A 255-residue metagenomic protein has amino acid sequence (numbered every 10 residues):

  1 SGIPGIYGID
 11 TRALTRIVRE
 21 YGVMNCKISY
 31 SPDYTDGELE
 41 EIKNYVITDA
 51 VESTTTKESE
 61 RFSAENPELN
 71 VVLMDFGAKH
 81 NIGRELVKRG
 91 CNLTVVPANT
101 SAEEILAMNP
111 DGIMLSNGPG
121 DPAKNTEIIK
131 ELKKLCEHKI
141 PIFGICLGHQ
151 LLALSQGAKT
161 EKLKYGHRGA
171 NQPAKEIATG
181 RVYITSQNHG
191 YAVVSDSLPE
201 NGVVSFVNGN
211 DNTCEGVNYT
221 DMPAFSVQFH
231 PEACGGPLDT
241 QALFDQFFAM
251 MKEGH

Functional and structural regions predicted by a protein language model:
S1-E103, A107-M108, P122, C234 (+1 more regions): RNA-binding accessory domains that recognize and position tRNA/RNA substrates
P4, N70, P141-F143, K159 (+1 more regions): Proline-centered loop/turn at the N-terminus of a beta-strand
E65-V71, T179-V182, Y219-A224: Beta-strand-turn-beta hairpins that frame and shape the catalytic cleft of phosphate-ester-processing enzymes
N92, P141, I184, P223-F225: Structural signature of beta-strand start/N-cap positions in the alpha/beta core of ABC transporter nucleotide-binding
A107, G112, S116-A192, G236-M251: Cysteine-nucleophile active-site neighborhood
G180-D221, H255: Catalytic beta-strand/loop cores that center a nucleophilic Ser/Cys/Thr and support acyl-enzyme chemistry
G216-G254: A glycine-centered loop/beta-turn motif at secondary-structure junctions
